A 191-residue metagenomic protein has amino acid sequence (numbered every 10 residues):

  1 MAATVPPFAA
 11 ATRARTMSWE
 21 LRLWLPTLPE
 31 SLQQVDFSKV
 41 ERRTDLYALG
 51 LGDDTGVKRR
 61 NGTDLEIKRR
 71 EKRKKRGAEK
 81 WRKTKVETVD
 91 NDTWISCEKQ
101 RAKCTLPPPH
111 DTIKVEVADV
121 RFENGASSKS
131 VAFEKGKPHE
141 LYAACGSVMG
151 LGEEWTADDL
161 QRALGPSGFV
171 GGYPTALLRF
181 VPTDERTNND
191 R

Functional and structural regions predicted by a protein language model:
A2-R191: Phosphate-end processing signature that detects enzymes handling 5′-triphosphorylated RNA and polyphosphate
